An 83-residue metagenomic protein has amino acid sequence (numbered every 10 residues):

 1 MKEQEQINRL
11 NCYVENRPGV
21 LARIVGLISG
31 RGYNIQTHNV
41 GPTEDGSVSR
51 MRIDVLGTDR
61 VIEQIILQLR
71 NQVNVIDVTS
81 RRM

Functional and structural regions predicted by a protein language model:
M1-M83: A conserved regulatory-domain signal marking ACT and ACT-like small-molecule sensing domains and adjacent regulatory
